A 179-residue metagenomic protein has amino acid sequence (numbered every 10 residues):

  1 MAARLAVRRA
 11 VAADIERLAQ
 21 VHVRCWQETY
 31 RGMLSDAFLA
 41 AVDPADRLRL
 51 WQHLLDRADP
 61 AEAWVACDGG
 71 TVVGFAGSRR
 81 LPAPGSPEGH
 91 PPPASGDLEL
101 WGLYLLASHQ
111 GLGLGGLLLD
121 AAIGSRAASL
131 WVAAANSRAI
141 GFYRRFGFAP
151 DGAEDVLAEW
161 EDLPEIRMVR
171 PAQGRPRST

Functional and structural regions predicted by a protein language model:
A2, E165-T179: Terminal substrate-recognition subdomain of acyl/acetyltransferases
R9-A12, V23-M33, A37-Q110, G116-A121 (+2 more regions): Acetyl-CoA-dependent GNAT
V11-D14, N136: Acidic/polar helix N-cap motif
R17, A121, G141-F142: Structural preference for long, well-ordered alpha-helical segments within the folded cores of structured domains
R17, E99, R138: Amphipathic alpha-helical recognition patches that constitute DNA-binding helices
L18, H22: Hydrophobic pocket/interface hotspot
G116-L117, A135-L163: Conserved active-site alpha-helix within GNAT-family acetyltransferase domains
G124-A135: Conserved GNAT acetyl-CoA-binding A-motif
